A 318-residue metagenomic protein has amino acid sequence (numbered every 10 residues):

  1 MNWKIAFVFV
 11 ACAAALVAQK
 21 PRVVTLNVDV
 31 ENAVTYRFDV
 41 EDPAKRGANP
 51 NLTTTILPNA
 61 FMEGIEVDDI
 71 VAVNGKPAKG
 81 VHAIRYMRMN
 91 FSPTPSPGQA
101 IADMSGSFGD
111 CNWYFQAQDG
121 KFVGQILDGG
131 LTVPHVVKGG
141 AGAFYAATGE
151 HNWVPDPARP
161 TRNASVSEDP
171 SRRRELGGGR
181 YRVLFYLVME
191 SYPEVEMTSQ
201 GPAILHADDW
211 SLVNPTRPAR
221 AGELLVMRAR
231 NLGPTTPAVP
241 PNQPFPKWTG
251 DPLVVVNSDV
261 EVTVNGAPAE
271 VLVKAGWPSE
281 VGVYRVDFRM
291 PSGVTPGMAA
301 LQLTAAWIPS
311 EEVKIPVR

Functional and structural regions predicted by a protein language model:
M1-F7: Bacterial N-terminal signal peptides that target proteins for export
F7-A18: Hydrophobic h-region of N-terminal signal peptides that target proteins for export in Gram-negative bacteria
Q19-K121, L127: Extracellular or lumenal secretory-pathway regions
K20, Y36-F38, T54, P58 (+3 more regions): A sequence-level detector for low-complexity, Ser/Thr- and acidic-rich stretches
D69-I70, N112-Y114, P134, A141 (+2 more regions): Residue-level detector of beta-strand face positions
D103-S171, F288: Acidic, glycine-rich flexible loop segments
C111-F115, R182-F185, P202-L205, D259-V262: Short polybasic amphipathic segments
S165-S191, T263: N-terminal targeting pre-sequences for secretion and organelle import
